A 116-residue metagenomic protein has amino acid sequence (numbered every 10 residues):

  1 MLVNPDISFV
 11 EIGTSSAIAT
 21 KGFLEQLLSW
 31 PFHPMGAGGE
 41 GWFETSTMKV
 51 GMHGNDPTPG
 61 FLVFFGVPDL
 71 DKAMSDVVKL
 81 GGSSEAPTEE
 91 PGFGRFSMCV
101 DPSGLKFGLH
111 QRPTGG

Functional and structural regions predicted by a protein language model:
M1-K21, F61-F65, P113-G116: N-terminal beta-strand motif that seeds the catalytic metal site of vicinal oxygen chelate
F9, K49, G60, L70-K72 (+1 more regions): Residue-level hotspots at or immediately adjacent to binding/recognition sites across diverse folds
L24: Catalytic core of tubulin tyrosine ligase-like
L28-M35, S83-T88: Short secondary-structure junctions
W30-F61, K106-Q111: Conserved short beta-strand elements that form part of the metal-binding/catalytic scaffold of enzyme active sites
M35-G39, G92, G116: Short glycine/proline-centered loop/turn elements that form peptide/ligand docking sites
F65-K106: Vicinal oxygen chelate
E90, L109-G116: Short beta->alpha transition motifs characteristic of CBS
